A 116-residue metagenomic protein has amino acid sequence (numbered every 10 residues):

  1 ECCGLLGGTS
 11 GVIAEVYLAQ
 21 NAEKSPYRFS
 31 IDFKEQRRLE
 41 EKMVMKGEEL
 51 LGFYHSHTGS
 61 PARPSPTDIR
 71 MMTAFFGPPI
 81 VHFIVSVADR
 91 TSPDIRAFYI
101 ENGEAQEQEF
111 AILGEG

Functional and structural regions predicted by a protein language model:
E1-L50, P61-G116: Conserved beta-strand-loop surface patch within small alpha/beta domains used for substrate/adaptor or ligand engagement
H55-G59: Histidine-centered divalent metal-coordination motifs
